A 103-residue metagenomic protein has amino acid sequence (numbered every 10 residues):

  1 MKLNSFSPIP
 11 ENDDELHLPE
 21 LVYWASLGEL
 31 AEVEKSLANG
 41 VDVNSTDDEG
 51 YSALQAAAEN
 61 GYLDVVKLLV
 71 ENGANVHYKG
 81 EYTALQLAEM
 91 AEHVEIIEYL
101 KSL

Functional and structural regions predicted by a protein language model:
M1-N39: Intrinsically disordered, low-complexity regulatory segments in ankyrin-centric signaling systems
E32, D64-V65, E95-I96: Conserved ankyrin/ankyrin-like repeat signature
H77-L103: Leucine-rich solenoid repeat scaffolds
